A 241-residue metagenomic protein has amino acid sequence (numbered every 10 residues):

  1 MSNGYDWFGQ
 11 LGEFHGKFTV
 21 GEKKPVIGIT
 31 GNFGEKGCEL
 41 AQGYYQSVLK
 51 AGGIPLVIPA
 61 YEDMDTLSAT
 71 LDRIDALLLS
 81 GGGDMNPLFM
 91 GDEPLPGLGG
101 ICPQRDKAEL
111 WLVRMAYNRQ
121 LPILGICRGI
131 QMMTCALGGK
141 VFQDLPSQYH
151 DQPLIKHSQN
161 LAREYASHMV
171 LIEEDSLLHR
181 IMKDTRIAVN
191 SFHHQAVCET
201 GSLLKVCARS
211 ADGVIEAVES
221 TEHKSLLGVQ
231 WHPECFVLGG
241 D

Functional and structural regions predicted by a protein language model:
M1-I126, C135-A136, F142, P146-I181 (+4 more regions): N-terminal beta1-alpha1 cap of cysteine-dependent amidohydrolase-like domains
K183-A188: Catalytic cores of DNA base-excision repair glycosylases
S191: Short, basic/aromatic recognition patches
L227-Q230: Active-site-proximal beta-strand elements of phosphoester/diester hydrolases
